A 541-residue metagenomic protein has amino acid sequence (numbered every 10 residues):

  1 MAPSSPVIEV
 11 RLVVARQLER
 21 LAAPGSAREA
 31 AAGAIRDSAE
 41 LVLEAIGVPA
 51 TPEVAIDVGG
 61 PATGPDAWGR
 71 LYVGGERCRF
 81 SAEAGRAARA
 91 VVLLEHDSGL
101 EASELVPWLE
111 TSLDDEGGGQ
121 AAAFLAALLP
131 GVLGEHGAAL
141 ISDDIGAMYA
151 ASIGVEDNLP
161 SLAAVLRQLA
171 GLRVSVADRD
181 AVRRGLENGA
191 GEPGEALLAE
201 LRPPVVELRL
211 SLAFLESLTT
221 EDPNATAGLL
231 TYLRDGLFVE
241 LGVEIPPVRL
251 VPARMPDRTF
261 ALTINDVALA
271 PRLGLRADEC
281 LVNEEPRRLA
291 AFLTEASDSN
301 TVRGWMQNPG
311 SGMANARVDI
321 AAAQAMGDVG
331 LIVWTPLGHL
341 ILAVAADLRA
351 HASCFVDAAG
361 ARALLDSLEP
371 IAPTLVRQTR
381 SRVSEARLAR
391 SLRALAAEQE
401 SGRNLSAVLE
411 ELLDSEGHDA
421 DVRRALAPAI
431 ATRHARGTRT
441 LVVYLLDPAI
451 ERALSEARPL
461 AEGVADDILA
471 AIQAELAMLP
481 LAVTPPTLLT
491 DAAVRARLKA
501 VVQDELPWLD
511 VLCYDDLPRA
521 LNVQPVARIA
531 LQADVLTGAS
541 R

Functional and structural regions predicted by a protein language model:
M1-R541: Membrane-embedded alpha-helical signal segments
